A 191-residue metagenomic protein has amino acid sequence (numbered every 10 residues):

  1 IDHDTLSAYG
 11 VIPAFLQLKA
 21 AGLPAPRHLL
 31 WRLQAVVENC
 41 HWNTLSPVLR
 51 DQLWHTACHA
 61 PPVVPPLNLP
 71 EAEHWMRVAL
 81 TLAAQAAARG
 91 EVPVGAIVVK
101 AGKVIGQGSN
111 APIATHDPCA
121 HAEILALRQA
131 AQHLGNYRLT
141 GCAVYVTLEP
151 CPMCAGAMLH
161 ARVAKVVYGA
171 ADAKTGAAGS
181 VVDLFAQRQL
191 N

Functional and structural regions predicted by a protein language model:
I1-D2, S7, I12-L30: Helix-hairpin-helix
V11, G102, A171: Flexible loop residues that form catalytic and substrate-binding hotspots at small-molecule/glycan-binding clefts
A20-A86, M153-N191: Zinc-dependent deaminase
A72, A101-G102: Residue-level recognition of short loop/turn positions
A79, A83-A86, A96, G106 (+2 more regions): Small-residue (primarily alanine) positions within well-ordered alpha-helices, especially packing/interaction faces
V94-A101: Short beta-strand scaffold segments in enzyme catalytic cores
G106-N191: Zn2+-dependent cytidine deaminase-like catalytic core
